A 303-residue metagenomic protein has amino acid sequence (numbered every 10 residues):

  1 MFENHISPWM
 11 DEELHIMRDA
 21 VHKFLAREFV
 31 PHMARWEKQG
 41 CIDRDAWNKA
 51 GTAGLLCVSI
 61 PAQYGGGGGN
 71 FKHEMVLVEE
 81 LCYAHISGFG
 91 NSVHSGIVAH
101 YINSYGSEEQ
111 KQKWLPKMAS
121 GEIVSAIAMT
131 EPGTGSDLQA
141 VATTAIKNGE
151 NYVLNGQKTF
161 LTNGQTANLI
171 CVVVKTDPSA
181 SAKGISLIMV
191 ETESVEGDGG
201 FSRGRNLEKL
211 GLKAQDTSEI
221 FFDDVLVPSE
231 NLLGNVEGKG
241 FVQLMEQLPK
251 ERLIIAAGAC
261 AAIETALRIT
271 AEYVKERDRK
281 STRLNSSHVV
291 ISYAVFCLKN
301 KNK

Functional and structural regions predicted by a protein language model:
H5-E13, M17, F201-R283, S287: Glycine-rich beta->alpha junctions and the first turn(s) of the following alpha-helix
T52-E122, T162-L169: Internal helix-loop-helix
G68-V78, D137-V141, F221, V227: Structural signature of FAD isoalloxazine-binding scaffolds in flavoprotein oxidoreductases
N91, M118, G133-S136, F160-N163 (+2 more regions): Short Gly/Pro-enriched turn/cap motifs at secondary-structure boundaries
G121-M129: A short, Trp-centered hydrophobic/proline-enriched beta-strand micro-motif
T143-A145: A structural signal for short hydrophobic beta-strand segments in well-ordered beta-sheet cores
N151, N155-S202: A short core secondary-structure module
L284-K303: Single conserved hydrophobic/aromatic residue that forms the stacking wall/gate of nucleotide- or nucleobase-binding
